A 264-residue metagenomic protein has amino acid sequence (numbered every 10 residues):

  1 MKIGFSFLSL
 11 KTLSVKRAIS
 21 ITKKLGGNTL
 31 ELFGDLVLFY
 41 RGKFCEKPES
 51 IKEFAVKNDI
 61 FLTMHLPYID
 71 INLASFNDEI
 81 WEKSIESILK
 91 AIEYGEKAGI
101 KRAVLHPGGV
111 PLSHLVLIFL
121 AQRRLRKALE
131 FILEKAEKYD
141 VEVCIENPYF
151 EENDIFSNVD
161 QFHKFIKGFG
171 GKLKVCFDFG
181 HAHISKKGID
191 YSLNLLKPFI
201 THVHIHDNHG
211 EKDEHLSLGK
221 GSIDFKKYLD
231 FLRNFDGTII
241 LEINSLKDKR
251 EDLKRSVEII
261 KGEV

Functional and structural regions predicted by a protein language model:
M1-I92, E96-K97, K261-V264: N-terminal pre-domain/capping segments
M1-K2, K16-K23, K101, F156-F177 (+1 more regions): Histidine-acidic metal/acid-base catalytic patches
I3-F7, L30-L32, L62-L66, A103-L105 (+4 more regions): Hydrophobic faces of well-ordered beta-strands that scaffold small-molecule active sites in alpha/beta enzyme cores
S9-K11, G34-L36, Y68-D70, P107-P111 (+4 more regions): Active-site-proximal loop/turn and secondary-structure-junction residues that shape catalytic pockets, frequently
K16-R17, V56-K57, A74-K174: Active-site acidic/histidine proton-transfer and metal-coordination neighborhood in alpha/beta enzyme cores
R41-C45, A74-E79, L115-L120, D154-S157 (+3 more regions): Short, solvent-exposed loop/turn segments at secondary-structure boundaries
E46-D59, A128-K135, S192, K227-F231: Catalytic-core regions built around general acid/base machinery
